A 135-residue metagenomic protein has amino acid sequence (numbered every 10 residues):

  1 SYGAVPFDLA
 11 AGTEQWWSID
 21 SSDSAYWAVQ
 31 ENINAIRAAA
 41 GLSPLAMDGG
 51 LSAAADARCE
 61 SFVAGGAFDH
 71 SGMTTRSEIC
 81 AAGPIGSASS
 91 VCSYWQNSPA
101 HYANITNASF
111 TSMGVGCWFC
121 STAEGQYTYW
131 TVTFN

Functional and structural regions predicted by a protein language model:
S1-N135: Functional surface patches built around histidine and acidic residues
